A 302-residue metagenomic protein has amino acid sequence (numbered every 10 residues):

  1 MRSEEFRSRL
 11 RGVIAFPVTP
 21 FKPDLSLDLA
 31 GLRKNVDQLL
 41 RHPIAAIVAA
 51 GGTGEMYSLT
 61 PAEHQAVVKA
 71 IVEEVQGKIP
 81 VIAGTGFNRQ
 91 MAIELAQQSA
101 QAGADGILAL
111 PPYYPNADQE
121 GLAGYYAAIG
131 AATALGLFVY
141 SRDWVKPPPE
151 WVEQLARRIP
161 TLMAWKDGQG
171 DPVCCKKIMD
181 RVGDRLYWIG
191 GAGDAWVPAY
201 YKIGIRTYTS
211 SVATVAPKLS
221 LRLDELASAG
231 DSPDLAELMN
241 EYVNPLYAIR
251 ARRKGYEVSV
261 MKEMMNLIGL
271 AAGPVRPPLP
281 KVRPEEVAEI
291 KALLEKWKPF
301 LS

Functional and structural regions predicted by a protein language model:
R2-K146, Q154, P280: Active-site beta->alpha loop and helix N-cap motifs at the rims of alpha/beta catalytic domains
G31-Q38, E63-A66, A70, R222 (+5 more regions): A non-catalytic, amphipathic alpha-helix used as a structural packing/dimerization or gating element in enzyme scaffolds
L32, H64, V68, A92 (+5 more regions): A general structural signal for well-ordered alpha-helical segments in protein cores
R33, A70, E74, A132 (+4 more regions): Generic non-transmembrane alpha-helical segments
A128-A132, D143-L246, R250-K254: Catalytic alpha/beta core domains of metabolic enzymes, predominantly
Y201-G204, V243-L279: Conserved short secondary-structure transition element at the edge of the structured enzyme core that lines
V282-S302: Long, low-complexity C-terminal extensions of enzymes
